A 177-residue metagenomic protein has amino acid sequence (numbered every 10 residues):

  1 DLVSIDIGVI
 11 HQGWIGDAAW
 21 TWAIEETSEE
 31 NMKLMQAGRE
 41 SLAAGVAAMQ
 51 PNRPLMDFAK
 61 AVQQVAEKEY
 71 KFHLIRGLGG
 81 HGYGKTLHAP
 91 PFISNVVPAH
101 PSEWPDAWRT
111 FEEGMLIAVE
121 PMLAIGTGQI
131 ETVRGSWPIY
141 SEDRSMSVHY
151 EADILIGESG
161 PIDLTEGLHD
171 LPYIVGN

Functional and structural regions predicted by a protein language model:
D1-N177: Active-site neighborhoods and metal-handling regions in enzymes and metal-associated proteins
